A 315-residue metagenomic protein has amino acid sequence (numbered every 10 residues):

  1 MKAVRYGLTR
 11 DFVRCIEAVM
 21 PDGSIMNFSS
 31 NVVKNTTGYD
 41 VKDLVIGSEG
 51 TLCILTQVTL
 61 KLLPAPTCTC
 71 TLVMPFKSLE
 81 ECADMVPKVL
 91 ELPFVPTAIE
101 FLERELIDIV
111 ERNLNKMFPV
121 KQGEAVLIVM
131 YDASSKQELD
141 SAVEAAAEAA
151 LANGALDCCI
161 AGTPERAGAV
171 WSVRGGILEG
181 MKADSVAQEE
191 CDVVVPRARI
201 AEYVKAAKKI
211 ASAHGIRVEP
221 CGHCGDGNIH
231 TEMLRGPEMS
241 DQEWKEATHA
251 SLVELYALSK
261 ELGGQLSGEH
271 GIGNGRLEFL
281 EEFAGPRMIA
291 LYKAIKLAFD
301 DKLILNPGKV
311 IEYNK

Functional and structural regions predicted by a protein language model:
M1-E100, L305: FAD-binding subdomain of flavoenzyme oxidoreductases
R14-K34, A198-K205, E238-A250, L280-F283: A short, flexible low-complexity segment enriched in Lys/Arg and Gly/Pro that occurs in N-terminal basic tails
S24, L277-K315: Activity-critical C-terminal alpha-helical subdomain
G50, T231, D300: Conserved, mostly hydrophobic/aromatic
L60, P64, C70-E254, L258 (+1 more regions): C-terminal substrate-recognition/cap domain of FAD-linked oxidoreductases
E105, C224-G227, L266, G271-E278: Small/polar glycine-rich anion-binding or flexible loop at a beta-alpha turn
A161-G162, G271, P307-V310: Short coil/turn segments at secondary-structure boundaries
K260-I272, L297, D301-L305: Alpha-helix capping/hinge segments and adjacent helical runs
